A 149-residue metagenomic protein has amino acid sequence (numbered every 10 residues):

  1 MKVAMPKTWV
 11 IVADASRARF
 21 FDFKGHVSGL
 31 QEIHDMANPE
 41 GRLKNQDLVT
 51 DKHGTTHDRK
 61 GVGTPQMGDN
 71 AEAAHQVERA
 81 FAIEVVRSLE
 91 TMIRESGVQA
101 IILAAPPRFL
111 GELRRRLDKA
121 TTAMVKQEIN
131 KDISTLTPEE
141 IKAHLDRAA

Functional and structural regions predicted by a protein language model:
M1-A149: Terminal alpha-helical anchor/extension segments at protein ends
